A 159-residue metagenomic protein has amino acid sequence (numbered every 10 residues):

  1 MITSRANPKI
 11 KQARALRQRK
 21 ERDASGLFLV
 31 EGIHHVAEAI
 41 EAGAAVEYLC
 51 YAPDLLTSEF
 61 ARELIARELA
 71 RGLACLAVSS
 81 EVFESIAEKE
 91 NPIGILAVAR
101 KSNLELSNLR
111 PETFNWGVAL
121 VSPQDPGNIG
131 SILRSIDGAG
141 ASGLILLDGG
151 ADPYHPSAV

Functional and structural regions predicted by a protein language model:
M1-E90: N-terminal positively charged helical leader segments and presequences
E41, R67-L69, L76-E81, N103-L104 (+1 more regions): RNA substrate-binding interface of SAM-dependent RNA methyltransferases
I93-G94: Gly/Ser-rich helix-loop-strand patches that form or flank binding pockets for ribonucleotide-derived cofactors
A97: Glycine-rich phosphate-binding loops that contact phosphosugars or nucleotide phosphates
